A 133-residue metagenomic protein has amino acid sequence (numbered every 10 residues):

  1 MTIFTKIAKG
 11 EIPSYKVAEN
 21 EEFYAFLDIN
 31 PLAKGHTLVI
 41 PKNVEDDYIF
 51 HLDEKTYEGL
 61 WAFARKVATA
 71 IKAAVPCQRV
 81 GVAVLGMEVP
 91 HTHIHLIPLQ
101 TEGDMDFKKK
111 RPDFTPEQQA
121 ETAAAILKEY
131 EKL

Functional and structural regions predicted by a protein language model:
M1-L133: HIT superfamily nucleotide-processing domains
